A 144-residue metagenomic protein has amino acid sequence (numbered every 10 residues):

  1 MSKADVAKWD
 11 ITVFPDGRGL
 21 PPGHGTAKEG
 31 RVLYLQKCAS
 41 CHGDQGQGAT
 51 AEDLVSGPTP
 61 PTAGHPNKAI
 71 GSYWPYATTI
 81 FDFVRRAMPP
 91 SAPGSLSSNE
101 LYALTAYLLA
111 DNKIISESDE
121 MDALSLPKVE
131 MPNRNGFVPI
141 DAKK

Functional and structural regions predicted by a protein language model:
M1-L33, P89-P93: Electrostatic cytochrome c docking/interface patches
G19-G23, E29, P60-P66, Y73 (+3 more regions): Long, charged/polar, soluble alpha-helical segments
K28-L35, Q47-G48, W74-A77, S95-S98 (+1 more regions): Sequence context surrounding c-type heme c attachment/ligation sites in exported
G30, Y34-D44, L54, L104-L108: The canonical Cys-X-X-Cys-His
R31, Q47-R85, P89: Gly/Gly-Pro-rich "capping" loops immediately C-terminal to redox-active cysteine motifs in periplasmic/lumenal
G43, T50-D53, S116-M121: Short, solvent-exposed loop/turn and secondary-structure capping segments
S91-K144: Flexible coil segments in periplasmic/lumen-exposed cytochrome c-class electron-transfer proteins
